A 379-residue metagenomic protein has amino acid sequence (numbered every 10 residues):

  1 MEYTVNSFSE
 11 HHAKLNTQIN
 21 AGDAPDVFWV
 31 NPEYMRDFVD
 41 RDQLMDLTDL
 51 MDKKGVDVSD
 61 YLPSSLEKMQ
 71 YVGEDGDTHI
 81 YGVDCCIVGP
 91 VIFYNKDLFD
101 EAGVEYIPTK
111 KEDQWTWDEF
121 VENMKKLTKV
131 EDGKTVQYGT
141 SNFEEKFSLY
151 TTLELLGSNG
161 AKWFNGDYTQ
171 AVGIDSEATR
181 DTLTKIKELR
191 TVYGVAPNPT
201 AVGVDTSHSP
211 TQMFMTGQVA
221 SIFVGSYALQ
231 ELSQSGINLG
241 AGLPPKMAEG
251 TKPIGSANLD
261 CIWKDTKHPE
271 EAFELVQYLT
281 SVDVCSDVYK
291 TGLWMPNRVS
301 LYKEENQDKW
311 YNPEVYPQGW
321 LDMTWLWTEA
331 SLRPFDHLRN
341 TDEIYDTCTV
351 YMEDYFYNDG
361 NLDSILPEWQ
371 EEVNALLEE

Functional and structural regions predicted by a protein language model:
M1-S64, D97, E101-G103, I107 (+6 more regions): Extracytoplasmic "Venus flytrap"/periplasmic binding protein-like
P32-V91, D118, N238-P245, D308-E314: Hinge/lid segment of periplasmic solute-binding proteins
T48-Y61, T109-D113, E131-D132, Y138 (+5 more regions): Short, solvent-exposed loop/beta-turn-alpha elements that line the ligand-binding surface or hinge of extracytoplasmic
V72-C86, P90-I92, D100, T116-V172 (+2 more regions): Extracytoplasmic/periplasmic solute-binding protein
D75, V315-E372, L377: C-terminal capping/gating helix-and-loop segments adjacent to ligand/active sites or protein-protein/ligand interfaces
E122-K125, Y168-G203, S233-Q234: Glycine-centered hinge/linker elements that transmit conformational signals in sensory and ligand-binding systems
Y227-E231, N258-D342: Mature extracytoplasmic/periplasmic domains
N238-C261: Periplasmic-binding protein-like
